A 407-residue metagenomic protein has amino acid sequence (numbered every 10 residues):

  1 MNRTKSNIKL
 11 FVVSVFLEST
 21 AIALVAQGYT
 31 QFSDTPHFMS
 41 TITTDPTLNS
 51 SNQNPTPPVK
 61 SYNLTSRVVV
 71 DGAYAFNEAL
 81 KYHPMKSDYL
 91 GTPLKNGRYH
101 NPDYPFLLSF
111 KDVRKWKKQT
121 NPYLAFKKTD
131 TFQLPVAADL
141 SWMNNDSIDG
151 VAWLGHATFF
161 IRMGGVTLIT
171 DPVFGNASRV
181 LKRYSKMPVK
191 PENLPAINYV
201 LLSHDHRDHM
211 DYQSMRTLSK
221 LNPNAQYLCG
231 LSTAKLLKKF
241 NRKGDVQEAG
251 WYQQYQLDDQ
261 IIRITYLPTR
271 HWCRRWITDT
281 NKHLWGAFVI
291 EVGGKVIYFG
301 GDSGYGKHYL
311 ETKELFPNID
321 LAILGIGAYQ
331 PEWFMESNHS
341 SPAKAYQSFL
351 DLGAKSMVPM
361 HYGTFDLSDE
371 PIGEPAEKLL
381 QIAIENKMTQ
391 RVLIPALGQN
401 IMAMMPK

Functional and structural regions predicted by a protein language model:
N2-E18: N-terminal Sec-pathway targeting helices
I8-L10, A21-S178, P188-N193, E291 (+3 more regions): Metallo-beta-lactamase
S33, V59-D71, F76-L80, Y199 (+6 more regions): Cap/insert and terminal regions of metallo-dependent hydrolase folds
F126-D146, G230-K295, K378-Q399, A403-P406: Metallo-beta-lactamase
G150-A152, V180-K186, H209, E248-A249 (+3 more regions): Short gly/ser/thr-rich secondary-structure transition/capping motifs
F160-R162, Q256-D320, E336, S340-K344: Catalytic core of the metallo-beta-lactamase
P172-M187, W272-D279, Q330-H339, D366: Acidic/histidine-rich helix-loop elements that form or flank divalent-metal/phosphate-binding sites at the catalytic
V180-C229, D245, P317-I323: Active-site metal-binding motif and surrounding structural segment of the metallo-beta-lactamase
